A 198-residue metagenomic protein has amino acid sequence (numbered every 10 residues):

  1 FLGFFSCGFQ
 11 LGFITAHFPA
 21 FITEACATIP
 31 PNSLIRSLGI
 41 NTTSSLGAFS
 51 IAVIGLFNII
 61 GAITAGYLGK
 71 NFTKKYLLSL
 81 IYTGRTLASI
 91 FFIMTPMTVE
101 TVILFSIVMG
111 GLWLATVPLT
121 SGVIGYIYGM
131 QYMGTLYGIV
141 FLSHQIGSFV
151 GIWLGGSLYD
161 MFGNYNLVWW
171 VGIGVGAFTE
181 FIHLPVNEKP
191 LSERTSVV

Functional and structural regions predicted by a protein language model:
F1-G66, V117, G151: Extracytoplasmic gate region of multi-pass secondary transporters
F5, A52, L56, T83 (+1 more regions): Transmembrane alpha-helical cores of Major Facilitator Superfamily
F13, L46-A48, A52-N58, T64-V123: C-terminal transmembrane helical hairpin of 12-TM major facilitator-type secondary transporters
I22-T23, L68-G69, L154-G163: Interfacial helix-cap and linker-helix signal at transmembrane-aqueous boundaries of multi-pass secondary transporters
S44-S45, M130-V140: Loop-to-transmembrane helix entry/capping segments in MFS-fold secondary transporters and related SLC/MFSD carriers
G47, L77, L136, L167-G172: Alpha-helical transmembrane segments of multi-pass secondary-active solute transporters
I124-M133, G163: Paired intracellular helix-loop junctions of major facilitator superfamily
G172-V198: Multi-pass alpha-helical transporter architecture, strongest for 12-TM Major Facilitator/SLC carriers used
